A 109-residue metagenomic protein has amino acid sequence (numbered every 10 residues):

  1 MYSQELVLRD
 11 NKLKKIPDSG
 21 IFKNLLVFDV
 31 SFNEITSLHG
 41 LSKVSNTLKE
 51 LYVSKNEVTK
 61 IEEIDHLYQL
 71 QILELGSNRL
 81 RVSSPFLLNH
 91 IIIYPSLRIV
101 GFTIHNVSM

Functional and structural regions predicted by a protein language model:
M1, P17-K23, H39-N46, E62-Y68 (+2 more regions): A structural signal for leucine-rich repeat
M1-G20, V27, S31: WD40 beta-propeller repeat fold
Q4-L8, F28-V30, K49-V53, L70-L75 (+2 more regions): Conserved hydrophobic beta-strand positions in leucine-rich repeat
D10-K14, E34-T36, E57-T59, R79-R81 (+2 more regions): Canonical position 11/12 of the leucine-rich repeat
K14, S54-K55, Q69, G76-R79 (+1 more regions): A structural preference for long, well-packed, hydrophobic secondary-structure segments
I16, V27, L51, V82-S83: Extended, compositionally simple hydrophobic/Ser/Thr-rich segments that build repetitive fibrous architectures
